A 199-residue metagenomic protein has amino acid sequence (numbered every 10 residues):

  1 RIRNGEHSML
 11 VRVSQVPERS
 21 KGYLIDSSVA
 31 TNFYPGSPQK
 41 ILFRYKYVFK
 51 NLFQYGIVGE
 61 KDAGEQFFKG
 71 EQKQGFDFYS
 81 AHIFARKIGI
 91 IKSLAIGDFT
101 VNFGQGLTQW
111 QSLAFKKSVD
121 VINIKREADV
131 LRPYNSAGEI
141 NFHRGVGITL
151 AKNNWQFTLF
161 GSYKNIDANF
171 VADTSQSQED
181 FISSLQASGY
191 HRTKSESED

Functional and structural regions predicted by a protein language model:
R1: Helix-hairpin-helix
N4-E6, R12-K40, K46-V48, L52-A81 (+2 more regions): Signature for the C-terminal beta-barrel architecture of outer-membrane proteins
F99: Active-site metal-binding loops of divalent metal-dependent hydrolases
N102-V119, N123: Surface-exposed extracellular loop regions of Gram-negative outer-membrane beta-barrel proteins, predominantly
